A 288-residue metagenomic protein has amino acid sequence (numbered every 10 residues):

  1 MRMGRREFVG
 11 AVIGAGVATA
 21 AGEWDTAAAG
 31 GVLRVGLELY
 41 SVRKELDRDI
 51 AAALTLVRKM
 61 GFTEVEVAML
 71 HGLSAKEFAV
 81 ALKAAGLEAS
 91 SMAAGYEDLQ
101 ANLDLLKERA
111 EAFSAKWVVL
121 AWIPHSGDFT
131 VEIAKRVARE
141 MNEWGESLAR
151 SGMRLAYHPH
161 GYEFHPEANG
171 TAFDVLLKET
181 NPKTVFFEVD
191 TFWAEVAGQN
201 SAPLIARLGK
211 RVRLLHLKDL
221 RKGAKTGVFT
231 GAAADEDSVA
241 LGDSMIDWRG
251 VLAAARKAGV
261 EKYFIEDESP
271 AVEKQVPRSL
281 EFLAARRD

Functional and structural regions predicted by a protein language model:
M1-G16: N-terminal secretory signal peptides and thylakoid transit peptides that target proteins across membranes
A21, E64, H71, E88 (+3 more regions): Active-site acidic/histidine proton-transfer and metal-coordination neighborhood in alpha/beta enzyme cores
G22-D47, L56: C-terminal segment of N-terminal export signals and the immediately downstream linker at the start of the mature
L37, V57, V65, L82 (+5 more regions): Conserved, mostly hydrophobic/aromatic
Y40-V42, A68-L70, A94-E97, I123-H125 (+4 more regions): Active-site beta-loop-alpha junctions enriched in small/polar residues
E45-L56, Q100-R109, A197-L204, W248: Short, acidic/polar
E66, S91, V119, A156 (+2 more regions): Conserved beta-strand positions in the central sheet of alpha/beta enzyme cores
R150-M245: Acidic/histidine-rich catalytic cores of soluble enzymes
